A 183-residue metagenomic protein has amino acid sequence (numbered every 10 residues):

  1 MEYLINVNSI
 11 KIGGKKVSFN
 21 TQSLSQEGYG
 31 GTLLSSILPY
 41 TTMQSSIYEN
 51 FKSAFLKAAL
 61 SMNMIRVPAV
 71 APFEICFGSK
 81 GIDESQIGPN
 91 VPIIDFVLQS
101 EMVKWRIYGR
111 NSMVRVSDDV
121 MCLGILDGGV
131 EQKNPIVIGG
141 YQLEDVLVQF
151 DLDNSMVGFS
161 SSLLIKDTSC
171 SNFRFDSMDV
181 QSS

Functional and structural regions predicted by a protein language model:
M1-S183: C-terminal catalytic lobe of pepsin-like aspartyl proteases
